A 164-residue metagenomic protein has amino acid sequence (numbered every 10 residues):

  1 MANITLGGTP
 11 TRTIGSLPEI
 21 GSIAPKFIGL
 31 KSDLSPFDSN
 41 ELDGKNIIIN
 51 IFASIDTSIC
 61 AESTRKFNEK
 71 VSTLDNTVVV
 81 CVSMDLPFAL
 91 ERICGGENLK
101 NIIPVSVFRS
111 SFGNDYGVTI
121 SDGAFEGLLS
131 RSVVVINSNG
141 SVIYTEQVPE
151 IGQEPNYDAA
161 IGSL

Functional and structural regions predicted by a protein language model:
M1-L164: Chalcogenol-based redox active-site neighborhoods
